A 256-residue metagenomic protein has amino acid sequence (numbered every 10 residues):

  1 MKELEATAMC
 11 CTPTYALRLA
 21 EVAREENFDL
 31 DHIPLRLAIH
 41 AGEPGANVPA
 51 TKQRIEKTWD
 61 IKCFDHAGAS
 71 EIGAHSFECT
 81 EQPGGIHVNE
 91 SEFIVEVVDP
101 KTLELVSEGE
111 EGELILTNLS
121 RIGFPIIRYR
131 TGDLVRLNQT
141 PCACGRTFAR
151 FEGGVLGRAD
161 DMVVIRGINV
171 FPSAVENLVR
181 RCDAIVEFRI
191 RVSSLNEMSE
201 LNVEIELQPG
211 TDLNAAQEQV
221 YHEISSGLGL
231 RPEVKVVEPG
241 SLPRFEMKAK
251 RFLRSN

Functional and structural regions predicted by a protein language model:
M1-N256: Active-site glycine/GP-rich loop and adjacent strand/helix microenvironment that borders small-molecule binding pockets
